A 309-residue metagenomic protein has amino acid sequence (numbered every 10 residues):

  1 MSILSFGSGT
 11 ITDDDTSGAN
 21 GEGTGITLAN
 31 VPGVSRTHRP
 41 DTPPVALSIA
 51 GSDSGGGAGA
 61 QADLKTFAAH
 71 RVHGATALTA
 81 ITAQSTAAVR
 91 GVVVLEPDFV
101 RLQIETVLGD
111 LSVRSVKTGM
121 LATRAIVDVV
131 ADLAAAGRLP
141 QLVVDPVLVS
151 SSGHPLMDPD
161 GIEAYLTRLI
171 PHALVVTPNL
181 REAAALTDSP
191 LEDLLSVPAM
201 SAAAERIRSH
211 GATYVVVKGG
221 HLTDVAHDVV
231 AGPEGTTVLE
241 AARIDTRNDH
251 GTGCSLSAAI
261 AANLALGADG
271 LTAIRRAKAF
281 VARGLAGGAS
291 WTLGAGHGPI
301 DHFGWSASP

Functional and structural regions predicted by a protein language model:
M1-G25: Short boundary segments that mark the start of a structured unit
R36-S48, A60, L64-L156, F303-S306: Conserved N-terminal subdomain of the carbohydrate kinase-like
P43, V94, L271-P309: Charged C-terminal helix
I49-G55, T237-G251: Short pre-catalytic strand/loop immediately N-terminal to key active-site residues, enriched for Gly-Thr
T66, A184-A185, R247-G270: Short, small-residue alpha-helix embedded
H70-A75, T237, N263-A277: Phosphate-handling active-site elements
A125-P140, T213, H227-T236, G270-T272: Nucleotide and nucleotide-moiety/phosphate-recognizing core
P159-T236: Conserved phosphate/ATP/ADP-binding segment of small-molecule kinases
